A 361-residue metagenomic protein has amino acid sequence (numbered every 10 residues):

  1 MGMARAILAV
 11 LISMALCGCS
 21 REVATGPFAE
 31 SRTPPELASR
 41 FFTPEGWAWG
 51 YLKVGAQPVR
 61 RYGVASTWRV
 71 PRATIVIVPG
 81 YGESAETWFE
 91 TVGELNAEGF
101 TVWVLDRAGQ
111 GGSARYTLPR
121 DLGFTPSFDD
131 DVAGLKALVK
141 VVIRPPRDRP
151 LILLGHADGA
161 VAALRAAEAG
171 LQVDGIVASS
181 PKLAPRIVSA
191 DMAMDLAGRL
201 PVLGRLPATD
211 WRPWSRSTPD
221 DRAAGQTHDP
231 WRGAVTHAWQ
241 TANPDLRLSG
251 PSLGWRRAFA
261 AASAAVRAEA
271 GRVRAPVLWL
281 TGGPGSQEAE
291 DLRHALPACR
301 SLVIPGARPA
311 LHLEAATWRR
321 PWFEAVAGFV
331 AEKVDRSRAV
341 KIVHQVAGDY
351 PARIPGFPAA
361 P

Functional and structural regions predicted by a protein language model:
G18-V54, R60-T67, R353-P361: An N-terminal hydrophobic leader/cap segment in hydrolases
G80-E83: Active-site glycine-rich loops that stabilize anionic/oxyanionic intermediates across multiple enzyme folds
A85, V92-L118: Conserved alpha/beta-hydrolase
G123-I143: Alpha/beta-hydrolase active-site loop
D158, A162-R247: Alpha/beta-hydrolase-fold enzymes
V273, W279-T281: Short beta-strand/loop motif that positions the catalytic acidic residue of the alpha/beta-hydrolase fold
T281-A307: Conserved loop-alpha-helix segment in the C-terminal half of the alpha/beta-hydrolase fold that carries the catalytic
C299-P361: Catalytic active-site module of serine/aspartate enzymes centered on a nucleophile-bearing elbow/loop
